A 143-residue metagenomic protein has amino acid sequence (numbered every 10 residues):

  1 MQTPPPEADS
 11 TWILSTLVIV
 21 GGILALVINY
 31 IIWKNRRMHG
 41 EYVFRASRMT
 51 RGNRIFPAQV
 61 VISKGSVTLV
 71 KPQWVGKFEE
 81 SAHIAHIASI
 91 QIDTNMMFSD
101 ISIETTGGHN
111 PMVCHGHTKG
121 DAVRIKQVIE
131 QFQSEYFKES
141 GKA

Functional and structural regions predicted by a protein language model:
Q2-I62: Anionic N-terminal interaction surfaces
T3-P5, K71, N110: Intrinsic-disorder/low-complexity coil detector
L14-L17, L24-L26, L69, V75 (+2 more regions): Generic detector of leucine side chains in alpha-helical contexts
I31-E41, T50-R51, F78, A82-A143: Acidic, Ser/Thr- and proline-rich intrinsically disordered linker/docking segments of eukaryotic scaffolds
S47, S66-V70, T105, H109: General secondary-structure edge motif
G52-S89: Acidic, Ser/Thr-rich low-complexity segments on the non-lumenal side of membrane proteins
